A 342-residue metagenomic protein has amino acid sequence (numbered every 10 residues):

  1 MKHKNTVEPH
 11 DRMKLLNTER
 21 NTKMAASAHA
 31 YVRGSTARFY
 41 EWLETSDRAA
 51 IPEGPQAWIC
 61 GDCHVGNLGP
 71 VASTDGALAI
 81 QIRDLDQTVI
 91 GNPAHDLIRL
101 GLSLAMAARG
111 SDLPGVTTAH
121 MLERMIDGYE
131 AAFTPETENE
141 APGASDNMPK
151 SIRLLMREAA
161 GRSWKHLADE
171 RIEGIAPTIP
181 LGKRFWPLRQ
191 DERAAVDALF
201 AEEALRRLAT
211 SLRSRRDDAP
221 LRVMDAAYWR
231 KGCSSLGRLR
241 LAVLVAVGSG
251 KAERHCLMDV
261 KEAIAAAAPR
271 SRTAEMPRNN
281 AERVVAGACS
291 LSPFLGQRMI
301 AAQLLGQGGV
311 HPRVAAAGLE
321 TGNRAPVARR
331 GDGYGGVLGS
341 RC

Functional and structural regions predicted by a protein language model:
M1-C60, V65-A160, R213-C342: Conserved ATP-binding subdomain of kinase catalytic cores across diverse folds
P135-L205: Sequence-structural signature of the catalytic-core scaffold of metal-dependent phosphohydrolases that act on
I179-A227, S235-R240: Bergerat-fold GHKL/Histidine-kinase-like ATPase
